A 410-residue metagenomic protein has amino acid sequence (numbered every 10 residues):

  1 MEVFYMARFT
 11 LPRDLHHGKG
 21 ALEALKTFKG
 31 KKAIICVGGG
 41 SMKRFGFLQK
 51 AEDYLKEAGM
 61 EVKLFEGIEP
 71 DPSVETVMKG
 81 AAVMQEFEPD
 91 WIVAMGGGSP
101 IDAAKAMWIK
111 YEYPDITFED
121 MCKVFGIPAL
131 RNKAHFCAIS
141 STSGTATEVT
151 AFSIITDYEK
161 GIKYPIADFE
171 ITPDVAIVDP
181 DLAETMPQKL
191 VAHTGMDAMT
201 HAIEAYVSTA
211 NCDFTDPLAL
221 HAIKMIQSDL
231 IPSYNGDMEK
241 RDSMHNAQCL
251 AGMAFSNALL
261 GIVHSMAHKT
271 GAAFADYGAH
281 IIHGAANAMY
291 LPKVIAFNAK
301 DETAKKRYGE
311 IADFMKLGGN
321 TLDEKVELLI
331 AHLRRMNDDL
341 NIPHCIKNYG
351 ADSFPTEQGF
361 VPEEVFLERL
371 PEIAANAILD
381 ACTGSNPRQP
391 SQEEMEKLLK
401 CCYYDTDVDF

Functional and structural regions predicted by a protein language model:
E2-W91, I346: ATP/NTP phosphate-donor binding region
E75-D181: Glycine/threonine-rich beta-strand-loop-alpha-helix active-site module that forms ligand/phosphate-binding
G144, C249-N287, D380-G384: Glycine-rich phosphate/pyrophosphate-binding beta-alpha loops
F152-A258: Carboxylate- and glycine-rich phosphate/diphosphate-binding segment that chelates Mg2+/Mn2+
T209-L218, S233-S243, A258-V263, I281-G284 (+5 more regions): Flexible, glycine/charged-enriched surface loops at secondary-structure junctions
D276, H280, G284-V365, V408: Gly/Pro-rich interdomain helix-loop hinge
E364-F410: Short, amphipathic C-terminal "tail helix"
